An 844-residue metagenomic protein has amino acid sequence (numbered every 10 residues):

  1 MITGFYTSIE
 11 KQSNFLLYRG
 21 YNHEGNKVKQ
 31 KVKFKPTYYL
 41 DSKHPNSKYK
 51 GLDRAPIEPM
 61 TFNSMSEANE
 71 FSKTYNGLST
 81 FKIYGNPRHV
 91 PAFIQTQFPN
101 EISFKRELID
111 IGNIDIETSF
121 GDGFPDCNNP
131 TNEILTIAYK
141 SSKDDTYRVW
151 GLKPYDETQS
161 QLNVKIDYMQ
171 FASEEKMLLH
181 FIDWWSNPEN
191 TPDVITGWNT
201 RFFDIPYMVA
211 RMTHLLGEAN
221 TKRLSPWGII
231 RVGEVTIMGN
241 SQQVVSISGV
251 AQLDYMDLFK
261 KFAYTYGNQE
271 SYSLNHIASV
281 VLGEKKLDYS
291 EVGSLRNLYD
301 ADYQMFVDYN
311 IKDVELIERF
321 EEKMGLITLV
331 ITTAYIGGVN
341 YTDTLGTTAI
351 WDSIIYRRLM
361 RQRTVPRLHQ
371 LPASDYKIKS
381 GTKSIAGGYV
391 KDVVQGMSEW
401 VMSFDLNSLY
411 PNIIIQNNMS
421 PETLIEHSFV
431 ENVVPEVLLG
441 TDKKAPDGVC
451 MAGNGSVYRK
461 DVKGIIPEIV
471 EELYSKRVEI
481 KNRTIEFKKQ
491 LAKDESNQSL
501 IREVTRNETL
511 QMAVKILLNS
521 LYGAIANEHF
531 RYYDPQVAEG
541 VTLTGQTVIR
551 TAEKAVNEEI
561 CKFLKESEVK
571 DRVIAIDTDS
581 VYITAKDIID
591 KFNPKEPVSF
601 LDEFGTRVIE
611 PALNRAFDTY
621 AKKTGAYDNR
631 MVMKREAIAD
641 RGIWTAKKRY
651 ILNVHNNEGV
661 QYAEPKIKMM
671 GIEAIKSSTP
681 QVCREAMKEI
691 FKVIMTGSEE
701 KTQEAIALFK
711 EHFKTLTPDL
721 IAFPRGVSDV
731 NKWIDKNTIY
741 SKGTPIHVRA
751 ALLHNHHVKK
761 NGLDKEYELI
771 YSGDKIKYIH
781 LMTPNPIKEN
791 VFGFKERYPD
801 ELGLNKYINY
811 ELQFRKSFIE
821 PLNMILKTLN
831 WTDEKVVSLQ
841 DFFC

Functional and structural regions predicted by a protein language model:
M1-E189, K312, L316-Y335, V339-V390 (+6 more regions): DnaQ-like (DEDDh/DEDDy) 3′-5′ exonuclease domain used for proofreading and 3′-end trimming on nucleic acids
Y147-V149, D156-S160, K165-Y168, I205 (+2 more regions): Active-site-proximal helix-loop-helix substrate-binding element of RNase H-like nuclease domains
F181-Y207: Proline-aspartate-enriched helix->loop->beta-strand connector
Q242-V245, L371-R531, Q536, A646-K676: Catalytic nucleotidyl-transfer cores of nucleotide-processing enzymes
K286, I549-T578: Active-site palm subdomain of RNA-directed nucleic acid polymerases
G293-N418, H427, S496-A555, A575 (+3 more regions): Common nucleic-acid-contacting/processivity interface regions adjacent to the catalytic cores of nucleic-acid enzymes
V581-V608: Catalytic palm subdomain of template-directed nucleic-acid polymerases, centered on the conserved carboxylate motif
D602, T606-C844: C-terminal, non-catalytic extensions of nucleic-acid polymerases
